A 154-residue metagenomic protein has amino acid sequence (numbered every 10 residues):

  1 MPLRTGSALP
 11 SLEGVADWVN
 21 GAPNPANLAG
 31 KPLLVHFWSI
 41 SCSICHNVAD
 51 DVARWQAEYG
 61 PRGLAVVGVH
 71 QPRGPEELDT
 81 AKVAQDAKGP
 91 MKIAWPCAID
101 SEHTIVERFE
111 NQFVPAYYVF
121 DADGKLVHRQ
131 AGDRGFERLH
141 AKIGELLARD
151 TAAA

Functional and structural regions predicted by a protein language model:
M1-A26: N-terminal "domain-start" segment that seeds a small globular fold
P10, I44, D50-R54, P96 (+2 more regions): Proline-centered helix-kink/hinge sites
L12, F37-W38, A87, W95 (+1 more regions): Conserved hydrophobic/aromatic "anchor" residues that stabilize well-ordered secondary structure elements
N24-S43, V66: Short active-site neighborhood of thiol/selenol oxidoreductases, capturing the structured segment around
K31, G89-A94, D100-G144: Thiol/disulfide oxidoreductase modules built on the thioredoxin-like
N47-P90, S101-E107: Structural microenvironment flanking redox-active thiols in thiol-disulfide oxidoreductases
E145-A154: Short, solvent-exposed cationic patches
